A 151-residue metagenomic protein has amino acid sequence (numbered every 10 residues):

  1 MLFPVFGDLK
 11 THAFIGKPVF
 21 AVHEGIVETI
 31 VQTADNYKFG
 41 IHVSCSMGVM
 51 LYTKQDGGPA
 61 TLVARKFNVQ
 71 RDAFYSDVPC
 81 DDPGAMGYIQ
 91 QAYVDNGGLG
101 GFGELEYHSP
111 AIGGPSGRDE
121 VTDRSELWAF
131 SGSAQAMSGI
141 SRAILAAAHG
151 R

Functional and structural regions predicted by a protein language model:
M1-D119, S138-I140: A contiguous, surface-exposed recognition patch within enzymatic or periplasmic domains that forms
G117-G132: Short, hydrophobic/aromatic-enriched beta-strand segments in well-ordered soluble domains
W128-R151: Terminal connector regions
